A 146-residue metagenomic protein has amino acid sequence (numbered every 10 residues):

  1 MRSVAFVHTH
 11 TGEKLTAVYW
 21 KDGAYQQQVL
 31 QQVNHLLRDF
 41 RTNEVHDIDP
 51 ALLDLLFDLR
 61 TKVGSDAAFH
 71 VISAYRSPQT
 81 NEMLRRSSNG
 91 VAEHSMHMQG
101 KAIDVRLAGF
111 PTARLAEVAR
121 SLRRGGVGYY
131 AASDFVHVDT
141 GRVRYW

Functional and structural regions predicted by a protein language model:
M1-Q31, R142: Intrinsically disordered, low-complexity, Pro/Ser/Thr/Asn/Gly/Ala-rich spacer/linker segments adjacent to signal
R2-V7, S87-W146: Catalytic cores and adjacent binding grooves of peptidoglycan-active enzymes
E13, S65-F69, R123-G126: Loop/turn elements at helix/coil->beta-strand transitions in domains of secreted/extracellular proteins
A17-V18, M83-R85: Short, solvent-exposed loop/turn and secondary-structure capping segments
K21-I72: Active-site acidic/histidine clusters and adjacent loop/turn architecture that either coordinate catalytic ions
Q26-Q28, T80-M83: Short acidic/His/Gly/Ser-rich catalytic and metal-binding motifs that mark active-site loops of diverse hydrolases
L55-R60, S77-T80, V105: Cysteine-centered nucleophilic/redox motifs
A68-E82: Acidic helix-start/capping segments at beta-turn-to-alpha-helix junctions
